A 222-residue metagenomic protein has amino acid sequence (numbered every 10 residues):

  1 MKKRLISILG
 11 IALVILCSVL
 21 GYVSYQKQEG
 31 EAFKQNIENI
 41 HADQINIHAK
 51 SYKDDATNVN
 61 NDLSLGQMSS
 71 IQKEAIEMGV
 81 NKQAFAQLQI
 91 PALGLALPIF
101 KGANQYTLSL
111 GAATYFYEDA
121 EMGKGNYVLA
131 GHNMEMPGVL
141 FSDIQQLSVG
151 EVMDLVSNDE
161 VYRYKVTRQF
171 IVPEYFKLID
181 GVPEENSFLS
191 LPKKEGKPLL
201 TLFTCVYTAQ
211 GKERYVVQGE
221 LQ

Functional and structural regions predicted by a protein language model:
K3, L13-Q222: Solvent-exposed, non-transmembrane regions of membrane-associated and secreted proteins
L5-I8: Short, hydrophobic alpha-helical membrane anchors of single-pass surface/secreted proteins
